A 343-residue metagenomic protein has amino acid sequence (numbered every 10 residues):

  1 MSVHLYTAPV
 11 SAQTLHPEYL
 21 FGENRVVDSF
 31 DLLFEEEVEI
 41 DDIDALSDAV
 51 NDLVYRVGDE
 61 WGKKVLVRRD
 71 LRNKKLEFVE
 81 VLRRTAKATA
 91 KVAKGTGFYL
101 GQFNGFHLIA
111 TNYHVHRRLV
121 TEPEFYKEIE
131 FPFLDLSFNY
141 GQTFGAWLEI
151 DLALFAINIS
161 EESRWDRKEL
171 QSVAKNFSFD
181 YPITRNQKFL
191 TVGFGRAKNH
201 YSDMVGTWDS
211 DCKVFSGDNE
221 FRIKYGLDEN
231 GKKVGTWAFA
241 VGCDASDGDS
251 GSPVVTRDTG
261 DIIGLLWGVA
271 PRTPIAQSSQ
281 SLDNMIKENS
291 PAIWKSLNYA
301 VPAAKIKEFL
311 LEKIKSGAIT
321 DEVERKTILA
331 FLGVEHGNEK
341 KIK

Functional and structural regions predicted by a protein language model:
M1-A12: Classical Sec-dependent N-terminal signal peptides that target proteins to the secretory pathway
S2, A245-S246: Cysteine endopeptidase catalytic domains of the caspase/legumain-like
Q13-Y19, D28-S29, G231-T236, V255-K343: C-terminal subregion of chymotrypsin/trypsin-like serine protease catalytic domains
T14-G101, I109-N112, L152-A153: N-terminal activation segment of mature serine protease catalytic domains
R84-K94, Q102, A110-K233, A238 (+2 more regions): Serine endopeptidase catalytic core focused on the charge-relay Asp
T85, L148, D247-G248, Y299: Solvent-exposed, acidic/flexible segments
A93-K94, S246-S250: Short, small/polar residue-rich loop motifs at catalytic or cofactor-binding pockets
F98, S252-P253: A residue-level detector for well-ordered beta-strand positions
